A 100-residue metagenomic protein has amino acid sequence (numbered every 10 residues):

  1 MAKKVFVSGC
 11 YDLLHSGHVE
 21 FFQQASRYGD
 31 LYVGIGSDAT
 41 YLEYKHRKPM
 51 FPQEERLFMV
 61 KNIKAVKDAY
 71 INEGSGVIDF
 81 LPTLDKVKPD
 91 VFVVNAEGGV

Functional and structural regions predicted by a protein language model:
M1-V100: Nucleotidyltransferase catalytic core that binds NTPs
